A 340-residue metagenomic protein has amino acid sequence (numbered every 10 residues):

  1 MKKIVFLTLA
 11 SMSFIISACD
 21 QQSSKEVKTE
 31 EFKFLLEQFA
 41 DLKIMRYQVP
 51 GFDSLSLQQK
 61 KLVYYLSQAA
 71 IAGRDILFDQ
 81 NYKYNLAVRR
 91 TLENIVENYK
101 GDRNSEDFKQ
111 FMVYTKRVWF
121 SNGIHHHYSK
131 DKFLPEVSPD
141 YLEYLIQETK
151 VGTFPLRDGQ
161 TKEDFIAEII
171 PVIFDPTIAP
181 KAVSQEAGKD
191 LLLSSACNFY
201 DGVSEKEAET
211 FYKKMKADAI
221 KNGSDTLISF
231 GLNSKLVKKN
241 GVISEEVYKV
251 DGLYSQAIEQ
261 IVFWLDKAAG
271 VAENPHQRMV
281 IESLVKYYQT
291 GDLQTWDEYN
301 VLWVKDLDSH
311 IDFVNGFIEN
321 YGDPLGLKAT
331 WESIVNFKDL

Functional and structural regions predicted by a protein language model:
M1-I4: Positively charged n-region of N-terminal signal peptides that target proteins for export
F6-S11: Sec-dependent N-terminal signal peptides
I15-A18: C-terminal motif of bacterial Sec signal peptides marking the signal peptidase cleavage site
V27-T91: N-terminal-proximal low-complexity accessory segments that begin disordered and transition into the first
E37, D41-L62, T177-L340: Fold-level signature of zinc-dependent metallopeptidase catalytic domains
S67-A72, E93, E97, G270-E273 (+1 more regions): Sec-exported extracytoplasmic/periplasmic mature domains
L77-D79, K83-W119: Post-signal peptide N-terminal segment of secreted/secretory-pathway proteins
R103-I243: Auxiliary tRNA-acceptor-end handling modules of aminoacyl-tRNA synthetases
